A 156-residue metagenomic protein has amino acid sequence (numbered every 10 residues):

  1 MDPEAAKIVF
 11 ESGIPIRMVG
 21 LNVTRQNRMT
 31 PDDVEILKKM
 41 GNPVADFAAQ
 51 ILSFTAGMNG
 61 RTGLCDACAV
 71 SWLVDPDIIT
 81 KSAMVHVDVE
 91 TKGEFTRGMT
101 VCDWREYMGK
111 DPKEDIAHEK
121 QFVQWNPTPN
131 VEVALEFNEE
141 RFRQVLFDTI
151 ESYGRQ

Functional and structural regions predicted by a protein language model:
E4, F10, I16-Q156: Conformational coupling and interaction surfaces
